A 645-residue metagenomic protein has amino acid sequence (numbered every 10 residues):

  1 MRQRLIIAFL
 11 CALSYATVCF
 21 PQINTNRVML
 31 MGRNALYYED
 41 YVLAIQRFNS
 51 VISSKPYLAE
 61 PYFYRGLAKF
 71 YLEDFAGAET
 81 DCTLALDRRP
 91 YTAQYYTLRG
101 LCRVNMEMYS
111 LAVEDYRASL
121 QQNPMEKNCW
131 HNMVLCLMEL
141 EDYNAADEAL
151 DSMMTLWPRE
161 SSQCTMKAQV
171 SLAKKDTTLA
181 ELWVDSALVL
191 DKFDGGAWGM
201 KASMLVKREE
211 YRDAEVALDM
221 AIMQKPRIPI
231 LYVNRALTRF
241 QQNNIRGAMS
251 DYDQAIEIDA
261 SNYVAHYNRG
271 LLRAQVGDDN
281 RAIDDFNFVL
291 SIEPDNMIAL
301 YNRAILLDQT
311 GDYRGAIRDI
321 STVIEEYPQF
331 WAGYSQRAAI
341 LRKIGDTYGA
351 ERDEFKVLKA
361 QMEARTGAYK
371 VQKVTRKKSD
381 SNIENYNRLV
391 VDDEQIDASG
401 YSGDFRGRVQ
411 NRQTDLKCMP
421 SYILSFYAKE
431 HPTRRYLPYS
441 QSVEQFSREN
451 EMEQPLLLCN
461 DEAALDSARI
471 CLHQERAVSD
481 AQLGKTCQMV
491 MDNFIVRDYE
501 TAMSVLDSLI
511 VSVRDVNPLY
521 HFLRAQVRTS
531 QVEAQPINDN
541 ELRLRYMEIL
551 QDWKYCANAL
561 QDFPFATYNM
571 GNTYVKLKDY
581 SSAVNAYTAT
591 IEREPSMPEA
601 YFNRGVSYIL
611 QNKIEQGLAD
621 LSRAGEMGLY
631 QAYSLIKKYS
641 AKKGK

Functional and structural regions predicted by a protein language model:
T25-N26, A59-E60, T92-Q94, K127-N128 (+12 more regions): Helix-start (N-cap) detector for alpha-helical repeat units in TPR-like alpha-solenoids, especially tetratricopeptide
Y37-Y38, Y71-L72, N105, E139-L140 (+11 more regions): Register position in tetratricopeptide repeats
S54, R88, Q122, L156-W157 (+10 more regions): Structural marker of alpha-solenoid helical repeat scaffolds
Y64, L98, N132, M166 (+9 more regions): Canonical tetratricopeptide repeat
N302, D308-Q309, E325-S504, S508-S512 (+3 more regions): Eukaryotic alpha-helical solenoid repeat scaffolds
